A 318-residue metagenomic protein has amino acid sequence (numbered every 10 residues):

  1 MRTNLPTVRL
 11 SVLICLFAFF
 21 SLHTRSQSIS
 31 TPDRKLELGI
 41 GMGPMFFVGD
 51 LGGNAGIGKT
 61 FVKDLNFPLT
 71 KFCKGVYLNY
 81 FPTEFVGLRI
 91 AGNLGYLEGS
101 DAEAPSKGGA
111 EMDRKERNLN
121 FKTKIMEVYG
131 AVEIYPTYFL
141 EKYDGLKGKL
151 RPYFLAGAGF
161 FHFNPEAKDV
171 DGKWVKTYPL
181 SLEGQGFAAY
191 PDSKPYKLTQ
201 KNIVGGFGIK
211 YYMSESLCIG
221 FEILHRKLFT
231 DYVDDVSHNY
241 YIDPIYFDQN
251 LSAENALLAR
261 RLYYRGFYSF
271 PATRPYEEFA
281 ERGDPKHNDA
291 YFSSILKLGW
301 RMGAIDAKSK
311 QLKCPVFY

Functional and structural regions predicted by a protein language model:
R34, T70-F72, K124-V128, G148-L150 (+2 more regions): Residues that define the transmembrane beta-barrel architecture of outer-membrane proteins
I40-P44, V76-Y80, G130-P136, A156-F160 (+3 more regions): Residues on the lipid-exposed face of transmembrane beta-strands in outer-membrane beta-barrel proteins
M45-C73, Y77: Surface-exposed strand-loop-strand hairpins of Gram-negative outer-membrane beta-barrel proteins
V48, F85-L88, F139-L140, S216-I219 (+1 more regions): Repeated loop/turn-to-beta-strand initiation elements of outer-membrane beta-barrel proteins
A55-T60, A104-R114, V170-T177, V236-I245 (+1 more regions): Flexible, surface-exposed loop regions and adjacent strand-edge segments of Gram-negative outer-membrane beta-barrel
K59-D64, R114-F121, E141-K142, A189-P195 (+1 more regions): Extracellular loop and loop/strand-boundary signature of outer-membrane beta-barrel proteins
E84-Y178: Gram-negative (and chloroplast) outer-membrane scaffold detector with strong preference for beta-barrel transmembrane
S214-Y318: Predominantly the C-terminal beta-signal and adjacent terminal strand-loop region of outer-membrane beta-barrel
